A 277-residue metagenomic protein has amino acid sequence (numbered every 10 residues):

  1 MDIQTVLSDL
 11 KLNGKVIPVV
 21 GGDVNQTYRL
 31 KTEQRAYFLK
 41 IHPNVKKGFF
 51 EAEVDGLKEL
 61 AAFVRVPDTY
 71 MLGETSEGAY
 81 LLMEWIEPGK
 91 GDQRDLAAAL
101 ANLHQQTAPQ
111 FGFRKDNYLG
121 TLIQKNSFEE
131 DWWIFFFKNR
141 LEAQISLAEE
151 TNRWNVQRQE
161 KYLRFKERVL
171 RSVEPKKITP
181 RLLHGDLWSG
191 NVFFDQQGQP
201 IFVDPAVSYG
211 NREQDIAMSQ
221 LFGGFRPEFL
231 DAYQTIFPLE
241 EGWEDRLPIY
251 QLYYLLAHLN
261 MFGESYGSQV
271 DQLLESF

Functional and structural regions predicted by a protein language model:
M1-L7, A108-L182, S276: An alpha-helical support segment within catalytic cores of ATP-dependent transferases
L10-P18: Conserved N-terminal boundary motif of the eukaryotic protein kinase catalytic domain
I17-I134: ATP-binding pocket architecture of kinase catalytic cores
T27-L30, L39, E160-I216: Active-site acidic catalytic loop and adjacent metal/ATP-binding pocket of ATP-dependent phosphoryl transfer enzymes
N44, L72-Q93, Q105, K138-E142 (+2 more regions): A glycine-centered beta->alpha junction motif in the catalytic cores of kinase/phosphotransferase enzymes
V64, H104-F111, A148, V173 (+2 more regions): A general structural signal marking secondary-structure boundaries and capping sites
K125-N126, E130-F137, S146, T179-L182 (+2 more regions): Active-site Asp-x-Gly
